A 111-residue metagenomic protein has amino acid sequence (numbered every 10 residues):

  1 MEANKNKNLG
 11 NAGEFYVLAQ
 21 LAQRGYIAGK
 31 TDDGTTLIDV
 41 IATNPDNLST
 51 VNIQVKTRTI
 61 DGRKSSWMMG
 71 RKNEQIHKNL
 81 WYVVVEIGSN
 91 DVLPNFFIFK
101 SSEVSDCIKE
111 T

Functional and structural regions predicted by a protein language model:
M1-T36, I41-T111: Mixed-charge (Asp/Glu-Lys/Arg
